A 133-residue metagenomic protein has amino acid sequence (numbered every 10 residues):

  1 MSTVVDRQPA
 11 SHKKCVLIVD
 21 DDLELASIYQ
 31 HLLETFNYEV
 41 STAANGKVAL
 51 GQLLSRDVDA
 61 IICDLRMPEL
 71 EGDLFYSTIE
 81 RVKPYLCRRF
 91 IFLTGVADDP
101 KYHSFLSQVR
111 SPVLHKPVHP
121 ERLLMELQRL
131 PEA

Functional and structural regions predicted by a protein language model:
M1-C15, H119-A133: Non-catalytic signal-transmission and effector/linker regions of two-component phosphorelay proteins
S27-T35: Charged docking surfaces used in two-component/phosphorelay signaling
T42-A60: Acidic, metal-coordinating helix/loop segments flanking the phosphotransfer/catalytic sites of two-component signaling
A44-N45, E71-S77: Acidic catalytic/metal-coordinating carboxylates
D64: Active-site residues of response regulator receiver
M67: Receiver (REC) domain active-site loop signature in two-component systems and cognate sites in sensor histidine kinases
L93-T94: Hydrophobic/aromatic residues positioned on beta-strands within the core alpha/beta folds
K116: A Lys-centered signature of the CheY-like receiver
